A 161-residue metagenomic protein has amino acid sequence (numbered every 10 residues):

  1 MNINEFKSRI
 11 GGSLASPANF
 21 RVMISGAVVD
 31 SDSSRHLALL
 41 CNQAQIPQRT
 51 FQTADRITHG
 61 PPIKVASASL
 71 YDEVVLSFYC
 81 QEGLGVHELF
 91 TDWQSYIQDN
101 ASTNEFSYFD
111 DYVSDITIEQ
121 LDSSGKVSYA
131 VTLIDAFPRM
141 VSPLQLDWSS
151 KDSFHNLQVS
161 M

Functional and structural regions predicted by a protein language model:
M1-S160: Glycine-rich, low-complexity intrinsically disordered segments
